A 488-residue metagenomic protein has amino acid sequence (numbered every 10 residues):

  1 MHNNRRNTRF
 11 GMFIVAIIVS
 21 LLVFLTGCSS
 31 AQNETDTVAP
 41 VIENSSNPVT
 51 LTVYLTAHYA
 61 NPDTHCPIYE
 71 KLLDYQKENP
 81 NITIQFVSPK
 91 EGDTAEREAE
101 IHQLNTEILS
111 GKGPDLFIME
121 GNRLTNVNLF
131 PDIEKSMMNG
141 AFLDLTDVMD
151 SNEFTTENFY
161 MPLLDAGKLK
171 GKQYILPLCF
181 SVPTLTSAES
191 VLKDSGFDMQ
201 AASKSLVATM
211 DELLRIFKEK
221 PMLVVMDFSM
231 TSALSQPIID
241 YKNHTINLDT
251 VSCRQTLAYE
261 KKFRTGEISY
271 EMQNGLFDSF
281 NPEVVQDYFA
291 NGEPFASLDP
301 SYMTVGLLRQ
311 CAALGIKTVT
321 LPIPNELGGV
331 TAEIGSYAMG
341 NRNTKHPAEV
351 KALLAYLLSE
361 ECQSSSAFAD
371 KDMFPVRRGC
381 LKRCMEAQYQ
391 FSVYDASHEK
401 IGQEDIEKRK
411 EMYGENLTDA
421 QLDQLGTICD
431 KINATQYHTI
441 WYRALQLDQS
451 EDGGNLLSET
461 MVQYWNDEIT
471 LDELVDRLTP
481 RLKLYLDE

Functional and structural regions predicted by a protein language model:
H2-N3, L25-P131, E459, E468-E488: Conserved N-terminal structural module of periplasmic/extracytoplasmic solute-binding proteins
I14-T26: Bacterial N-terminal signal peptides
S88, Q310-H398: Extracytoplasmic/periplasmic substrate-recognition and gating elements
M119-P183, K317-I323: Hinge/lid segment of periplasmic solute-binding proteins
D144-N158, A202-A208, Q236-A258, K262-F263 (+2 more regions): Short, solvent-exposed loop/beta-turn-alpha elements that line the ligand-binding surface or hinge of extracytoplasmic
D165-L185, L206-K261, G292-A296: Extracytoplasmic/periplasmic solute-binding protein
L213-F217, T245-P282, L308-R309, V319-I323: Glycine-centered hinge/linker elements that transmit conformational signals in sensory and ligand-binding systems
D395-L486: C-terminal capping/gating helix-and-loop segments adjacent to ligand/active sites or protein-protein/ligand interfaces
